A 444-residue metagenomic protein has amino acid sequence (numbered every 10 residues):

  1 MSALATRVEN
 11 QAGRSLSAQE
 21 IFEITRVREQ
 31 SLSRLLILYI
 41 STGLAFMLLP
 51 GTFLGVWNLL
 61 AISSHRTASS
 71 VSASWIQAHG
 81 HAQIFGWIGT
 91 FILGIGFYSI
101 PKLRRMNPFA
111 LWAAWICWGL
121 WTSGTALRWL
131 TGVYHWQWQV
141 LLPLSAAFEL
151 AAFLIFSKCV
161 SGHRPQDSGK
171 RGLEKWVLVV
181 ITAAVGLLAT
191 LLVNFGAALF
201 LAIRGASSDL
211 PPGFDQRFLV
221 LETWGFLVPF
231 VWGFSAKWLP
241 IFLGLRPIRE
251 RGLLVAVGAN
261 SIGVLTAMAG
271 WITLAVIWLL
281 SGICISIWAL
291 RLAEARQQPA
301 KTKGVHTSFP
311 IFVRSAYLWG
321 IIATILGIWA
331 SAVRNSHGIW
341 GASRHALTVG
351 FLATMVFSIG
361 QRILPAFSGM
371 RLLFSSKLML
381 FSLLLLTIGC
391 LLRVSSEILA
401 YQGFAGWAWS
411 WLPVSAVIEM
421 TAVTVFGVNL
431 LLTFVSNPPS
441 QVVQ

Functional and structural regions predicted by a protein language model:
M1-Q444: Hydrophobic alpha-helical transmembrane segments of multi-pass integral membrane proteins
